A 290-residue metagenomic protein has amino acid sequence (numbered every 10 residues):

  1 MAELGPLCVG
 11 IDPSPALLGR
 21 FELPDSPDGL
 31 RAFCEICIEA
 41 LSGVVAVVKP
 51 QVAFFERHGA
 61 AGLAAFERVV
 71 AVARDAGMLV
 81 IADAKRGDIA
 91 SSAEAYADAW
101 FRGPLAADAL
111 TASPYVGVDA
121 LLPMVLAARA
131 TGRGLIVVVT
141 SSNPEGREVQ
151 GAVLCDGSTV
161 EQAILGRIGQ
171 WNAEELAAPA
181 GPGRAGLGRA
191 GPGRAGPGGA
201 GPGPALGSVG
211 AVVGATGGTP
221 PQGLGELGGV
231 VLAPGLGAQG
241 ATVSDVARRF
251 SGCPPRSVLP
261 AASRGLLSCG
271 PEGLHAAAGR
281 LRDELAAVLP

Functional and structural regions predicted by a protein language model:
M1-R68, V72-I81, H275-A286: Conserved N-terminal beta1-alpha1 strand-loop-helix module at the mouth
A2, I38-V44, V70-D75, V125-T131 (+2 more regions): Acidic (Asp/Glu)-rich catalytic clusters
E3-L7, G43-A46, A76-M78, A106-D108 (+4 more regions): Short, well-ordered coil/turn segments that N-cap beta-strands
V9, V48, D83, L110 (+2 more regions): Conserved, mostly hydrophobic/aromatic
P13-A16, A84, D88-R184, G198-G210 (+1 more regions): Conserved anion-binding
R57-V72, I89-E94, V116-R129, T216-L224 (+1 more regions): Active-site-adjacent beta->alpha loops and helix N-cap segments on the catalytic face of soluble alpha/beta enzymes
A211, A215-A261: A C-terminal functional module that forms or caps the active site or interfaces directly with catalytic machinery
V246-C253, S257, S268-P290: C-terminal helical cap(s) of enzyme catalytic domains, especially alpha/beta-barrels
